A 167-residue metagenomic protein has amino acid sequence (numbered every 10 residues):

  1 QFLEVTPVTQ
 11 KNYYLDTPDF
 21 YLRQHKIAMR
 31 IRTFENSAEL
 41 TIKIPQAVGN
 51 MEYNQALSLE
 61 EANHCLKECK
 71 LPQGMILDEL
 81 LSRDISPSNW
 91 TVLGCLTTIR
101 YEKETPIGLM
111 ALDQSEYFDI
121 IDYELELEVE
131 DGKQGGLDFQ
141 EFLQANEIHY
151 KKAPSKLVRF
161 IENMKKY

Functional and structural regions predicted by a protein language model:
Q1-Y167: Phosphate-end processing signature that detects enzymes handling 5′-triphosphorylated RNA and polyphosphate
